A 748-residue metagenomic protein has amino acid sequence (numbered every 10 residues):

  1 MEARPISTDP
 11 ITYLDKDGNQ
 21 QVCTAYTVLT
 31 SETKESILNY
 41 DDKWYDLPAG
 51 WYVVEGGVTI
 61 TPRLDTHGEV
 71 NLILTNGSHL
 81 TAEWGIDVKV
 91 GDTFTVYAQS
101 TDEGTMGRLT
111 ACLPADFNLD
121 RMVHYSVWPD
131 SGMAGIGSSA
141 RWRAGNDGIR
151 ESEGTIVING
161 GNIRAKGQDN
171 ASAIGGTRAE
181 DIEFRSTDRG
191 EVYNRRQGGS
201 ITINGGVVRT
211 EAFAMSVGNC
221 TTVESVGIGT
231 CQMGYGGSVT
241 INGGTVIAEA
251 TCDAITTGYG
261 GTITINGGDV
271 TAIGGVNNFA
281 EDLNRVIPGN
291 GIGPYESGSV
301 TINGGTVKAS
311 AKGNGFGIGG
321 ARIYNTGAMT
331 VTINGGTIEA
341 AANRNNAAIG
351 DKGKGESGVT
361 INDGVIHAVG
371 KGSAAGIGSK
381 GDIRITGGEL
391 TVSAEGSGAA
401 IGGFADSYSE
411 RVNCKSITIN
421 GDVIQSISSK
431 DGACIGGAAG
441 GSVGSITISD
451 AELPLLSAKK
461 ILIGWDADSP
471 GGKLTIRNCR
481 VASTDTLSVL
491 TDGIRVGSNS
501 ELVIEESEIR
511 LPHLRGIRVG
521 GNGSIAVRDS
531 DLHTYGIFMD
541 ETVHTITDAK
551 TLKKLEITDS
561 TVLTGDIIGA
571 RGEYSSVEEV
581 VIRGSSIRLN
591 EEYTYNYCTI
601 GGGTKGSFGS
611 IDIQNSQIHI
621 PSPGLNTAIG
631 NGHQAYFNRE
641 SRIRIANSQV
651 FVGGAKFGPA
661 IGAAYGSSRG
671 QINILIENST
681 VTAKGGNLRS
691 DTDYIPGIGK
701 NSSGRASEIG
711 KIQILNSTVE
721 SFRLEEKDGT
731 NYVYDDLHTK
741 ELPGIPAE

Functional and structural regions predicted by a protein language model:
M1-E2, E748: Accessible peptide chain termini
A3-N71, L474, N478-C479, S488-V489 (+3 more regions): N-terminal domain-start segments of secreted/luminal proteins
D46-A49, R63-L72, D87-N170, I174-K312 (+12 more regions): Surface-exposed loop/turn motifs in large extracellular/passenger domains
S78: Catalytic-site microenvironment of enzymes that process N-acetyl-hexosamine-containing cell-wall polysaccharides
A399, A433: Substrate-binding N-lobe of the ribokinase-like
